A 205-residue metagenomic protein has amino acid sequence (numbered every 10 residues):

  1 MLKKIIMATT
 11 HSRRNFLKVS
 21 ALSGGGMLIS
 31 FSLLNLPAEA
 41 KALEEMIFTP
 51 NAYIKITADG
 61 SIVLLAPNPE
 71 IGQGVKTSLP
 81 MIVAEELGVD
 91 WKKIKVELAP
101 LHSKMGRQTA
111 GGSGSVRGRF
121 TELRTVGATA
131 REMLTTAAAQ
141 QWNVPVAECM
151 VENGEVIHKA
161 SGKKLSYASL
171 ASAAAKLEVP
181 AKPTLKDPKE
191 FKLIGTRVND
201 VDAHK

Functional and structural regions predicted by a protein language model:
L2-I29, K41-K205: Cofactor-binding beta-sheet edge motifs in enzyme active sites
L34-A42: Signal peptide processing junction and immediate N-terminal pro/mature segment of secreted/exported proteins
